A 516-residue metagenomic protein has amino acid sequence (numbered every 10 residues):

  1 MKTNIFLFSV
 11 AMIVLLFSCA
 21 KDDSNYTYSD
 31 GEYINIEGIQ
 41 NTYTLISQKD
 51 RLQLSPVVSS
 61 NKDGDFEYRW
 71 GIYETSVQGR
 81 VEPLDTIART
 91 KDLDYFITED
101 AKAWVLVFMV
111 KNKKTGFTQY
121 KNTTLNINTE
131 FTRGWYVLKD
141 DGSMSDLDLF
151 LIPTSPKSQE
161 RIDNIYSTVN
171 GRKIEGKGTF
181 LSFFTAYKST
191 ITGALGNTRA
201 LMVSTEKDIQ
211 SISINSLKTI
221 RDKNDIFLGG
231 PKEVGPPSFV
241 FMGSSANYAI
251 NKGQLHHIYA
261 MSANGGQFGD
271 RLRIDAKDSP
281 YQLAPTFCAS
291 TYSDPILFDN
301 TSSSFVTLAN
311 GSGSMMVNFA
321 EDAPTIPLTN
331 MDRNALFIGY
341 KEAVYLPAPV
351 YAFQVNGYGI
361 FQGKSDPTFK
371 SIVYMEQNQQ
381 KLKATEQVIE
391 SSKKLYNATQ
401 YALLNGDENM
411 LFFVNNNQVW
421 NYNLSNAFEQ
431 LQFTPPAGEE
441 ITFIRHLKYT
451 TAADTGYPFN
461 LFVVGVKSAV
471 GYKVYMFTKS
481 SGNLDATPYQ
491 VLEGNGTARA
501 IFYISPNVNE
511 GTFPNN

Functional and structural regions predicted by a protein language model:
M1-L7: Positively charged n-region of N-terminal signal peptides that target proteins for export
L15-S18: C-terminal motif of bacterial Sec signal peptides marking the signal peptidase cleavage site
A20-N164, A453-G456, K467-N516: Acidic/polar, low-complexity intrinsically disordered N-terminal segments immediately downstream of a Sec signal
F131-Y136, R199-L201, G357-G359, E408-L411 (+1 more regions): Entry beta-strands of beta-propeller and related beta-repeat scaffolds
D141-S145, D208-Q210, Q254-L255, Q418-V419 (+1 more regions): Short glycine/acidic-enriched loop and turn motifs that connect beta-strands
D163-V169, L181, T185-A402, G406 (+2 more regions): Preference for solvent-exposed, low-hydrophobicity sequence contexts
K173-T179, R333-N334, I338-Y340, S391-Y396 (+2 more regions): Repeat-based blade/solenoid architectures
S365-V474: Intrinsically disordered, low-complexity segments enriched in Gly and acidic/Ser/Thr residues that form flexible
